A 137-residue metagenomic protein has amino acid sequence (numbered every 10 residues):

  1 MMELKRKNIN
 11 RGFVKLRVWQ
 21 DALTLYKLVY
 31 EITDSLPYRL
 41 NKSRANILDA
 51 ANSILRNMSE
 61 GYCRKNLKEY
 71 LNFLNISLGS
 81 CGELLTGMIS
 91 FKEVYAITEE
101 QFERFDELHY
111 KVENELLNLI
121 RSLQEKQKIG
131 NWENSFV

Functional and structural regions predicted by a protein language model:
M1-V137: Amphipathic alpha-helical assembly/interaction segments
